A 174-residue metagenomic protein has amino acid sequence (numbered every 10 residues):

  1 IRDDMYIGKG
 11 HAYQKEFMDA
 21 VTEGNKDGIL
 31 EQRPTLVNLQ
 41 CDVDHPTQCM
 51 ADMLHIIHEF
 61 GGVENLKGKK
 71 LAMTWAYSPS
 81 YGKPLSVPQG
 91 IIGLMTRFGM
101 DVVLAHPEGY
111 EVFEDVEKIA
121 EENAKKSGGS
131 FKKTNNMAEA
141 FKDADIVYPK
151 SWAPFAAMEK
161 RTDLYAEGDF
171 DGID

Functional and structural regions predicted by a protein language model:
I1-I57: Phosphate/diphosphate ligand-binding glycine-rich loop within oxidoreductases
R2, P149-K150: Short, well-ordered coil/turn residues at beta-beta hairpins and beta-strand->alpha-helix junctions within
D4-G8, D42-P46, P79-Y81, G109-E111 (+1 more regions): Short, small-residue-enriched loops and turns at beta-alpha junctions that line or gate enzyme active sites
Y6-H11, S80-L85, P154-D174: Glycine/threonine-rich flexible loop motifs
G10-K15, Q48-A51, K83-S86, D115-V116 (+1 more regions): Short acidic, glycine/serine/threonine-rich loops at helix termini
D19-E23, E122-S130, F170-D171: Short, structured secondary-structure boundary patches
V21-L36, A105-G109, R161-D174: P-loop/Walker A phosphate-binding loop and immediately adjacent motor/lid segment at beta-alpha junctions
I57-P149: Glycine-rich phosphate/diphosphate-binding loop of Rossmann-like nucleotide-binding domains
